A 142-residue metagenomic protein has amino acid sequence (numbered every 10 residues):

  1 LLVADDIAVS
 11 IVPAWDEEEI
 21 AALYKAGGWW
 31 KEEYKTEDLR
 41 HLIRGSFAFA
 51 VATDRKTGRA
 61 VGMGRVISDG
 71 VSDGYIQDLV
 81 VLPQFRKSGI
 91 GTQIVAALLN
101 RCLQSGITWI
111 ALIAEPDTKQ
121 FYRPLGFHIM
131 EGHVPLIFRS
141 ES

Functional and structural regions predicted by a protein language model:
L1-D38, H133: Short amphipathic alpha-helix that is part of the acyltransferase structural core
V12, L82, E115: Residue-level recognition of the GNAT/N-acetyltransferase active site
E32-D38, A60, I67-G70, S88-I90 (+2 more regions): OB-fold and OB-like single-stranded nucleic-acid-recognition modules and their adjacent interaction interfaces
D38-K56, V61-V80: A conserved beta-strand-loop-helix scaffold within acyl/acetyltransferase catalytic domains
F85, G89-A97: Conserved acetyl-CoA pyrophosphate-binding loop and the N-cap/start of the following alpha-helix in GNAT-like
Q104, T108-W109, P116-S140: Conserved active-site alpha-helix within GNAT-family acetyltransferase domains
